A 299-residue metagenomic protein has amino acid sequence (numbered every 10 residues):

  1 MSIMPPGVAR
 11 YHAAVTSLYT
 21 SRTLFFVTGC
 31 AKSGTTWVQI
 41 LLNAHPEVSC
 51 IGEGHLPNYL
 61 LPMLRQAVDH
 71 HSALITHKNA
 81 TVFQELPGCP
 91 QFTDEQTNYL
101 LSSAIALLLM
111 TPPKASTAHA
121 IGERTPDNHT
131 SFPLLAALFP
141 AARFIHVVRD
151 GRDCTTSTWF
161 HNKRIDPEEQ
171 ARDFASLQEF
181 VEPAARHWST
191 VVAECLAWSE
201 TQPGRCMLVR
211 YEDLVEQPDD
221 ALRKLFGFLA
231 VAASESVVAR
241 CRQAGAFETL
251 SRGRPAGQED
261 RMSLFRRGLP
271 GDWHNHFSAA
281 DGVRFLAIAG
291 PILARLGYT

Functional and structural regions predicted by a protein language model:
M1-T20: Membrane-proximal basic amphipathic "stem/tether" segments
Y19-L42: Walker A (P-loop) phosphate-binding motif
A44, S49-S131, L138, R164-L177 (+1 more regions): PAPS-dependent sulfation machinery
G52, L61, T155-W159, A289 (+1 more regions): Short, flexible helix/strand-to-coil boundary loops that buttress conserved ligand/catalytic motifs in alpha/beta
K114-V238, A246-L264, G290: PAPS-dependent sulfotransferase catalytic domain
M262-H276: Short helix/strand-capping connector loops at secondary-structure junctions
H276-T299: C-terminal accessory extensions appended to soluble enzyme cores
